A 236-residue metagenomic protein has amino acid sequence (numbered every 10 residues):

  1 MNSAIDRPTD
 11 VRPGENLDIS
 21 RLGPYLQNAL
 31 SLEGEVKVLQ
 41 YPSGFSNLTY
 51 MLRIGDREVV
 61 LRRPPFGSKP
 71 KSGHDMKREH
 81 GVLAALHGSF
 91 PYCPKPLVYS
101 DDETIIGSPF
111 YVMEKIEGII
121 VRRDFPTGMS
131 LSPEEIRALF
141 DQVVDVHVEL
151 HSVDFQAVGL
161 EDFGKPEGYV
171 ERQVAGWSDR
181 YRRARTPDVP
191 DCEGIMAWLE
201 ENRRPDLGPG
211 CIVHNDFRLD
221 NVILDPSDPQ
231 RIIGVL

Functional and structural regions predicted by a protein language model:
M1-G34: Juxta-kinase regulatory segment immediately upstream of eukaryotic protein kinase catalytic domains
E35-G194, W198, N202-I212, P226-R231: ATP-binding pocket architecture of kinase catalytic cores
I212-H214, L219: Catalytic-loop of the protein kinase fold
V222-L224: Hydrophobic residue at the +6 position relative to the catalytic HRD Asp in the kinase catalytic loop
G234-L236: Pre-DFG segment of protein kinase catalytic domains
